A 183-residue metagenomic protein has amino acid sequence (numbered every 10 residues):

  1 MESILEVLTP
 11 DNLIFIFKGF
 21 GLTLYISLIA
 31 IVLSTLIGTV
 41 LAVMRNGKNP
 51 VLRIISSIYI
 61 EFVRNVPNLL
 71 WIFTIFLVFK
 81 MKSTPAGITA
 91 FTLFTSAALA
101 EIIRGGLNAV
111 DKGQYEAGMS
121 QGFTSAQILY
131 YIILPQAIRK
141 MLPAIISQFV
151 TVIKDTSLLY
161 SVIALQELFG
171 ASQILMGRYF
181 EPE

Functional and structural regions predicted by a protein language model:
M1-E183: Transmembrane alpha-helices and adjacent helix-loop boundaries
